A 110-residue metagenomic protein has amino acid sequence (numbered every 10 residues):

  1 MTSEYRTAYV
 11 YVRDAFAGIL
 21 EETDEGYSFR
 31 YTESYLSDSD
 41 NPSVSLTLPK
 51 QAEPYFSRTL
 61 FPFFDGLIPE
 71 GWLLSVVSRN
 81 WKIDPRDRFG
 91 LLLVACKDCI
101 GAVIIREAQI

Functional and structural regions predicted by a protein language model:
M1-I110: Phosphate/dinucleotide-binding and metal-coordinating scaffold of catalytic cores in nucleotide-dependent enzymes
